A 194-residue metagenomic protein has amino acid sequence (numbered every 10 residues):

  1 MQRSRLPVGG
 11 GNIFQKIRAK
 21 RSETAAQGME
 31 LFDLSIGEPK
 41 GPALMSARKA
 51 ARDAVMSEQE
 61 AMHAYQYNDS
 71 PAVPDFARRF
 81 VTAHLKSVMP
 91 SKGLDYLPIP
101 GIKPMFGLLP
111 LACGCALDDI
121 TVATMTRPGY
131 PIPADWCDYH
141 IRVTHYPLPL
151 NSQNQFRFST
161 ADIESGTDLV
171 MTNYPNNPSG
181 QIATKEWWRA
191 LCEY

Functional and structural regions predicted by a protein language model:
M1-P7: Generic N-terminal amphipathic, Lys/Arg-enriched alpha-helix
R3, I13-F14, E30, Q59 (+3 more regions): Generic signal for short, ordered secondary-structure residues within or immediately flanking folded domains
P7-G101: N-terminal small-domain helix-loop-helix segment of the aminotransferase-like
A61-Y194: Conserved core of the PLP fold type I
